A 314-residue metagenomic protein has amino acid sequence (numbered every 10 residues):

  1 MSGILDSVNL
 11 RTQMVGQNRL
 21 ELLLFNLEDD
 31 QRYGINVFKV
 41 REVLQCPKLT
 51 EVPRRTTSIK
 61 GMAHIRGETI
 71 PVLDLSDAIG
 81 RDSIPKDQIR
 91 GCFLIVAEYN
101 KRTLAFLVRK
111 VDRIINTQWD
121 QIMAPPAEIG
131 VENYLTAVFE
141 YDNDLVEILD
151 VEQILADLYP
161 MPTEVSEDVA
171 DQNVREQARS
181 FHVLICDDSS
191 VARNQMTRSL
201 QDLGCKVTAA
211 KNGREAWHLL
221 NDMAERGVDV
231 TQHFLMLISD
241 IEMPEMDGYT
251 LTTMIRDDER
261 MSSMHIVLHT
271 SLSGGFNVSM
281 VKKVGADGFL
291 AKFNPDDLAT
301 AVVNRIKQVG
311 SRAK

Functional and structural regions predicted by a protein language model:
M1-G227, Q232-L237, I241-T250, D257-S262 (+1 more regions): An acidic, low-aromatic, low-complexity terminal/linker signal
V267-H269: Hydrophobic/aromatic residues positioned on beta-strands within the core alpha/beta folds
